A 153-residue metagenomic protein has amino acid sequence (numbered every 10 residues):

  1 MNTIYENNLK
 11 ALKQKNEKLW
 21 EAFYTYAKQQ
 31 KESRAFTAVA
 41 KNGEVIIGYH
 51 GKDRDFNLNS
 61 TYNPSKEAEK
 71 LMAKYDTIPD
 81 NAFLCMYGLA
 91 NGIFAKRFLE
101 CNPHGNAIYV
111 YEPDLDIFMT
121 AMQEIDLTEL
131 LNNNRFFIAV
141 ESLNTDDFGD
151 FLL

Functional and structural regions predicted by a protein language model:
M1-L153: N-terminal donor/sugar-recognition subdomains of glycan-related enzymes, prototypically the membrane-proximal stem
